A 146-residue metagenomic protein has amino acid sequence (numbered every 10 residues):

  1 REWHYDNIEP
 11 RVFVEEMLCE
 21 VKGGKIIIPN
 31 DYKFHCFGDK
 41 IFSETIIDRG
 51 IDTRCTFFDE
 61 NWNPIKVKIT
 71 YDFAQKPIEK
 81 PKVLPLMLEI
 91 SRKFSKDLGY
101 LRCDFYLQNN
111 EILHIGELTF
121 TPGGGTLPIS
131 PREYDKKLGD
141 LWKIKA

Functional and structural regions predicted by a protein language model:
E2-K22, T56-L113: A long amphipathic alpha-helix within ATP-dependent nucleotide-binding catalytic cores
R11-F13, K33, F42-S43, E117: Generic structural signal for residues positioned in beta-strands
E16-L18, C36-G38, T119-P122: Short, flexible loop/turn elements at secondary-structure junctions
K22-G23, T126: A short, acidic/glycine-rich surface segment
K25-E89, I129-L138: ATP-dependent carboxylate/phosphate-activation module, predominantly the ATP-grasp catalytic core and closely related
L107, E111-A146: C-terminal active-site "lid" helix and adjoining low-complexity regulatory extension at the edge of ATP-using catalytic
